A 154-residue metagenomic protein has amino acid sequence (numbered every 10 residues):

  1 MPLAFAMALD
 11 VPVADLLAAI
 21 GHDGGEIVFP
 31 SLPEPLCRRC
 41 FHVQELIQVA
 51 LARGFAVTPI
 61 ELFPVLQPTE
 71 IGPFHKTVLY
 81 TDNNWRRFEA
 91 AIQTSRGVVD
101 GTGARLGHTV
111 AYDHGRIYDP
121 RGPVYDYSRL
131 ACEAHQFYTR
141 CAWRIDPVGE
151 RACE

Functional and structural regions predicted by a protein language model:
M1-L36, A52-R53: Active-site nucleophile-adjacent alpha helix/oxyanion-hole segment immediately C-terminal to the catalytic cysteine
A8, N84, D146-V148: Extracellular and analogous surface-interaction loops
I27-G107, Y112-G122, S128-E133: Conserved active-site-adjacent core of cysteine acyl-enzyme catalytic domains
R116-E154: Noncatalytic regulatory segments and standalone regulatory/sensor domains
